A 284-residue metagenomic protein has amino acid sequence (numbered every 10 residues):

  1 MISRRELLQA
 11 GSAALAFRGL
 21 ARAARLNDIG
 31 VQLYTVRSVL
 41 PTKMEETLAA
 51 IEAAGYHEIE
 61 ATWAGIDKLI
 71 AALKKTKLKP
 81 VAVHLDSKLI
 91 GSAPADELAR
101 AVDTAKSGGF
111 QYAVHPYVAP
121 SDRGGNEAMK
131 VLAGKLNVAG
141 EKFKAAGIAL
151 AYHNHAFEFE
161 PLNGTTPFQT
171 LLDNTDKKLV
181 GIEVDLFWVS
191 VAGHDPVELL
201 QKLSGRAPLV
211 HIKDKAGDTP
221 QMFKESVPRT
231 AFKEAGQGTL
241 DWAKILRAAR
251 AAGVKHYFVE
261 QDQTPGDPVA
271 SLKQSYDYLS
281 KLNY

Functional and structural regions predicted by a protein language model:
M1-L15: N-terminal secretory signal peptides and thylakoid transit peptides that target proteins across membranes
G19-E46, A50: C-terminal segment of N-terminal export signals and the immediately downstream linker at the start of the mature
A24, A49-E52, I66-A82, E97-F110 (+4 more regions): Acidic (Asp/Glu)-rich catalytic clusters
N27-Q32, I59-A61, P80-L85, A113-H115 (+4 more regions): Hydrophobic faces of well-ordered beta-strands that scaffold small-molecule active sites in alpha/beta enzyme cores
Q32-P41, D86-P94, G125-N126, E234: Active-site mouth loops of central-metabolism enzymes
Y34-V36, T62-A64, L85-K88, V118-P120 (+4 more regions): Active-site beta-loop-alpha junctions enriched in small/polar residues
H57-E58, L89-G181, K202, V269: Active-site acidic/histidine proton-transfer and metal-coordination neighborhood in alpha/beta enzyme cores
A145-T239: Acidic/histidine-rich catalytic cores of soluble enzymes
